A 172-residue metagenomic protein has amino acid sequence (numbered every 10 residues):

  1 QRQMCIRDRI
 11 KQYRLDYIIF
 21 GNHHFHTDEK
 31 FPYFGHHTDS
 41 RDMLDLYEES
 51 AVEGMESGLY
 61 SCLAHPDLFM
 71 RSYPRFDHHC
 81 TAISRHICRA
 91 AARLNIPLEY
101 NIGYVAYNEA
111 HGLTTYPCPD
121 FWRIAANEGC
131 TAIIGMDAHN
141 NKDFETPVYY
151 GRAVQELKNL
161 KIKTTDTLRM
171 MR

Functional and structural regions predicted by a protein language model:
R2-I6: Short, small-residue-biased leader/transition segments that mark boundaries at the very start of proteins
R7-I10, V148: Catalytic cores of alpha/beta
D8, E49, E53, Q155 (+1 more regions): Charged/polar, solvent-exposed surface patches and flexible loops
K11, M55-E56, A126, K158: Non-catalytic positions within long, well-ordered alpha-helices that form the structural scaffold/packing of enzyme
Y13, Y17-Y107: Divalent metal-binding pocket/active-site signature
R75-R172: Charged catalytic cores and adjacent phosphate/nucleic-acid-binding surfaces used for phosphate/nucleic-acid chemistry
